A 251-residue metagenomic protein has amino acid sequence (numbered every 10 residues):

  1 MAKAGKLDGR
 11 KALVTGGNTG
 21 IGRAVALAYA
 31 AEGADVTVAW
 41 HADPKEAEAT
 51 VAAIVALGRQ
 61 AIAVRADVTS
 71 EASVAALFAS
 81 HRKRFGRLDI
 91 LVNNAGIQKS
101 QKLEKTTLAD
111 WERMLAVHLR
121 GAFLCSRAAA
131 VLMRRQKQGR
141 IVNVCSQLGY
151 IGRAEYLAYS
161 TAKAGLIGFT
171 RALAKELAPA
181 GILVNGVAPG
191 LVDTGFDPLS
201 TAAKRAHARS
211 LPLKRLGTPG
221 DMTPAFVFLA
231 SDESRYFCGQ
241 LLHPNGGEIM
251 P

Functional and structural regions predicted by a protein language model:
M1-K3, I151, V227, C238-P251: Short C-terminal tail/terminal secondary-structure segment of NAD(P)H-dependent dehydrogenase/reductase domains
N18-T19: Conserved glycine-rich cofactor-binding loop
R87, A178, L183, F237-G239 (+1 more regions): Short, small/polar-rich loop/turn modules that mediate ligand/substrate recognition or access, typified
K102-L103, D110-L115, H207: Substrate-binding pocket helix/loop in short-chain dehydrogenase/reductase
S126, A162, T170: Active-site helix of classical SDR
V131, K175-E176, R235: Alpha-helical segment proximal to the catalytic Tyr-Lys
S146: Residue(s) in the substrate-gating loop at a strand-loop-helix junction that position the organic substrate next
